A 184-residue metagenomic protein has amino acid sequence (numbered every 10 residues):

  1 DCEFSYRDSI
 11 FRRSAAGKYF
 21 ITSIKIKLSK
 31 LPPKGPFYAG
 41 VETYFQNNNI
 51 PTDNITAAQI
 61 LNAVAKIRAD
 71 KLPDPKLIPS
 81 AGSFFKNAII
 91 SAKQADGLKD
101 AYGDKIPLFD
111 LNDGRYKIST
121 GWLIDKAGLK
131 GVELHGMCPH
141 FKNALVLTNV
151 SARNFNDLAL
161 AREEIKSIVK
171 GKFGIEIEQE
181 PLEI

Functional and structural regions predicted by a protein language model:
E3-N156, K172, E176-I184: Phosphate/pyrophosphate- and phosphate-bearing ligand-binding catalytic cores of soluble enzymes
S167-I168: Recognition helices and adjacent regulatory flanks at domain boundaries
